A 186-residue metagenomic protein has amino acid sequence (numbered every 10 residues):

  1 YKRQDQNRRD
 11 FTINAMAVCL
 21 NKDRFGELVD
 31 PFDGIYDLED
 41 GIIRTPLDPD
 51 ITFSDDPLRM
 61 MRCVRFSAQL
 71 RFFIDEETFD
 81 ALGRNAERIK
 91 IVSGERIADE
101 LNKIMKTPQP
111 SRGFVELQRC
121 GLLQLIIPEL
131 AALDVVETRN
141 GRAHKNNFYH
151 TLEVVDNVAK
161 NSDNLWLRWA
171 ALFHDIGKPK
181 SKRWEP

Functional and structural regions predicted by a protein language model:
K2-P186: Catalytic cores of the polymerase beta-like nucleotidyltransferase superfamily and closely associated nucleotide
